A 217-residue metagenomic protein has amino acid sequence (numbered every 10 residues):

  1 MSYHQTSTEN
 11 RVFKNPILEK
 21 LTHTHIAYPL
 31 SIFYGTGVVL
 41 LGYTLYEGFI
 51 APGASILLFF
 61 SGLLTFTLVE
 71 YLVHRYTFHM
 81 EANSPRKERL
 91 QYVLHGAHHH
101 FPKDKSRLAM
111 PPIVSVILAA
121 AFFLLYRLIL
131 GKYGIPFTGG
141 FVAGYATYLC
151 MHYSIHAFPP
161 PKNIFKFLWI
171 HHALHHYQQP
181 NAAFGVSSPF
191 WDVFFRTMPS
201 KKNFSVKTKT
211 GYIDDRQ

Functional and structural regions predicted by a protein language model:
M1-T138, P180-Q217: Non-catalytic, topology-defining segments of multipass membrane proteins
F60, L64, V142, N163-K166: Residue-level detector of transmembrane insertion/anchoring sites
Y133, T147-L149: Transmembrane helix-loop-helix hairpins at the membrane interface of multi-pass integral membrane proteins
T138-T147: Membrane-embedded catalytic cores of phosphoryl/pyrophosphoryl-handling enzymes
I155-L168, N181: Interfacial helix-loop-helix junctions of multi-pass membrane proteins
L168-L174: Short, membrane-exposed interhelical loops at transmembrane-helix boundaries
